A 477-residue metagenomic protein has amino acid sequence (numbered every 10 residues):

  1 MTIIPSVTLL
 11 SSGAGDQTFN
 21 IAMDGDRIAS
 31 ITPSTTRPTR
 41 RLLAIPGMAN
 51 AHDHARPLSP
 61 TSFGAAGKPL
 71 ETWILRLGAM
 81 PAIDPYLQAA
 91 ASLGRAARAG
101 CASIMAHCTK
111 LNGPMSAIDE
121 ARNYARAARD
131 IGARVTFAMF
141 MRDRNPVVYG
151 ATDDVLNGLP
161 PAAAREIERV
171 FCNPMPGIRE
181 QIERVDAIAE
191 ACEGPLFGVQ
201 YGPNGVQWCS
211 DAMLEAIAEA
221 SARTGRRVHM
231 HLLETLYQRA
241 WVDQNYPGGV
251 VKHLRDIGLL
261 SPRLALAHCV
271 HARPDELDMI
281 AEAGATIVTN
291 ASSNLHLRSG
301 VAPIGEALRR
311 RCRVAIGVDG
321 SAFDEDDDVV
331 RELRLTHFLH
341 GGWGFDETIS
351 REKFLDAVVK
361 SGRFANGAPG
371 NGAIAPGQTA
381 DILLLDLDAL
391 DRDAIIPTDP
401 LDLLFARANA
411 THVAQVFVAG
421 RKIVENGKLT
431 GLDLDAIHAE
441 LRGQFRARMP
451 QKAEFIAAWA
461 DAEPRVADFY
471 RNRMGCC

Functional and structural regions predicted by a protein language model:
M1-T36, L43-A44, N472-M474: N-terminal metal-binding scaffold of metallo-dependent hydrolase/deaminase domains
T2-S6, S30-L75, A90, G94-R98: Replace "His-x-His-based motif
P60-F63, V147-G150, L236-G248, E276-A281 (+4 more regions): Histidine/acidic-residue-rich catalytic or RNA/ligand-binding cores of hydrolases and nuclease-related proteins
S62-R134, E180-G194, R442: Alpha-helical scaffold segments that flank or form the walls of functional sites
D119-A267: Metal-coordinating catalytic core of metallo-dependent amide/deamination hydrolases
S221-R227, L259-P262, M279-V288, R309-V314 (+1 more regions): Glycine-enriched alpha-helix->loop->beta-strand junction motifs that scaffold or abut catalytic
D256-R263, G305-A389: His/Asp/Glu-enriched, well-ordered alpha-helical/loop segment that forms or immediately abuts the divalent-metal
T379-H438: C-terminal cap of metal-dependent C-N hydrolases
